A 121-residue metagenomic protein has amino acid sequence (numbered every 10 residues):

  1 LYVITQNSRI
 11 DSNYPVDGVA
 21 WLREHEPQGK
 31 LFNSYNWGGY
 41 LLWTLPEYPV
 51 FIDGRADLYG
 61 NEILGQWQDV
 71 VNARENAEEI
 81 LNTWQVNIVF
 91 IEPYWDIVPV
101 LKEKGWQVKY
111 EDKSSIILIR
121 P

Functional and structural regions predicted by a protein language model:
L1-E24, N36-G38, A56, Q68-N72: Membrane-proximal, lumen/periplasm-facing interface regions of secretory-pathway glyco- and lipid-modifying enzymes
N7-S8, K30, W67, V86: Second-shell loop/turn segments in exported
R23-N61, N87-E92, L118: Short periplasmic/luminal acceptor-recognition loop of GT-C membrane glycosyltransferases, typified by
L64-S115: Periplasmic/luminal catalytic loop of GT-C fold multi-pass membrane glycosyltransferases that transfer sugars from
